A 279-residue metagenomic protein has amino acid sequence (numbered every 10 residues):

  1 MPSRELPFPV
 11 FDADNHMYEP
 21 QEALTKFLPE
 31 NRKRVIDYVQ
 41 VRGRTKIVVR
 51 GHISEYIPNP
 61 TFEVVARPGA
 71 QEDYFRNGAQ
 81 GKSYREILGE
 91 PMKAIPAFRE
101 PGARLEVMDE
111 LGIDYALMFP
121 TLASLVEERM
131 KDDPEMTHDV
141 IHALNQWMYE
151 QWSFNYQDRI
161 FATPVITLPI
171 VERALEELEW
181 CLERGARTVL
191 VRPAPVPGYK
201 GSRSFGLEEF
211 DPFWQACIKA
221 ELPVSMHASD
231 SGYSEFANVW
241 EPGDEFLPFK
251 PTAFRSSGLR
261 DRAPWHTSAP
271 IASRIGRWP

Functional and structural regions predicted by a protein language model:
M1-P279: Helix-coil boundary/capping segments in enzymes
